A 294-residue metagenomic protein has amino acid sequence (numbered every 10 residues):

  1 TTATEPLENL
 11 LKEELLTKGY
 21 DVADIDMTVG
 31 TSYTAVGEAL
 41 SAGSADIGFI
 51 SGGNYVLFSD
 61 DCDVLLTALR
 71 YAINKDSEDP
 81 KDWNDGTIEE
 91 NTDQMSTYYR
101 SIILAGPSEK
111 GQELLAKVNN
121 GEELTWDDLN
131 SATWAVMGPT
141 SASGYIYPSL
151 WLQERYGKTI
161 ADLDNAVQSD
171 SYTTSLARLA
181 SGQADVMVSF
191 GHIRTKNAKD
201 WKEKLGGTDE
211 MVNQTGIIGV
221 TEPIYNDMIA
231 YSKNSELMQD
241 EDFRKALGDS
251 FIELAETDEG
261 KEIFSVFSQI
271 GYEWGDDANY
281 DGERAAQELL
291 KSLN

Functional and structural regions predicted by a protein language model:
T1, I25-V29, S131-V136: Short, well-ordered beta-strand elements
T1-L10, Q239-N294: An extracytoplasmic/periplasmic, membrane-proximal ligand-sensing/linker region
E8-D24: Signal peptide-proximal N-terminal region of secreted/periplasmic/extracellular or secretory-lumen proteins
A23-E38, S51, T159-A177: Short helix-initiation/N-cap motifs at beta->coil->alpha
V29-Y33, G43-V56, D60-C62, T67-A72 (+4 more regions): Beta->alpha turn/N-cap motifs
T67-N91, M95-R100, K204-M238, Q269-G271: Periplasmic-binding protein-like
L69-S141: A conserved helix-loop-strand patch within extracytoplasmic ligand-binding domains of the periplasmic binding
V118-T125, N130-M238: Pocket-lining segment of extracytoplasmic ligand-binding domains
